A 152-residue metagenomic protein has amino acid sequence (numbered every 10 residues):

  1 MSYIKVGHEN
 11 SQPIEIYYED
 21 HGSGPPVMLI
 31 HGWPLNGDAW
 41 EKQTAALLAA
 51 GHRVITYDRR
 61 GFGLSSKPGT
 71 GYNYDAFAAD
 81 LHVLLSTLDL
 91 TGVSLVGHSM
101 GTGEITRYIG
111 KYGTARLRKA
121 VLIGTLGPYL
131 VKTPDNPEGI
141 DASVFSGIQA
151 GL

Functional and structural regions predicted by a protein language model:
G7-T70, V83-L84: Conserved HGGG/HGGXW glycine-rich cap/lid loop of the alpha/beta-hydrolase fold
G22-G24, D89-G92, T114: Active-site acidic short loop of glycosyltransferases
H31-W33, V93, G97-S99: Conserved alpha/beta-hydrolase "nucleophile elbow" surrounding the catalytic nucleophile
D58, S65, S99-M100, G124: Catalytic nucleophile serine of serine hydrolases, specifically the conserved "nucleophile elbow" pentapeptide
D58, S94, R118-V121: Residue in the alpha/beta-hydrolase core beta-strand immediately N-terminal to the catalytic nucleophile
D75-V93: Conserved acidic catalytic loop of the alpha/beta-hydrolase fold
F77, L95-G97, I123: Short beta-strand immediately N-terminal to the catalytic nucleophile in serine-hydrolase-like folds
G103-G151: Flexible "cap/lid" loop of the alpha/beta hydrolase fold
